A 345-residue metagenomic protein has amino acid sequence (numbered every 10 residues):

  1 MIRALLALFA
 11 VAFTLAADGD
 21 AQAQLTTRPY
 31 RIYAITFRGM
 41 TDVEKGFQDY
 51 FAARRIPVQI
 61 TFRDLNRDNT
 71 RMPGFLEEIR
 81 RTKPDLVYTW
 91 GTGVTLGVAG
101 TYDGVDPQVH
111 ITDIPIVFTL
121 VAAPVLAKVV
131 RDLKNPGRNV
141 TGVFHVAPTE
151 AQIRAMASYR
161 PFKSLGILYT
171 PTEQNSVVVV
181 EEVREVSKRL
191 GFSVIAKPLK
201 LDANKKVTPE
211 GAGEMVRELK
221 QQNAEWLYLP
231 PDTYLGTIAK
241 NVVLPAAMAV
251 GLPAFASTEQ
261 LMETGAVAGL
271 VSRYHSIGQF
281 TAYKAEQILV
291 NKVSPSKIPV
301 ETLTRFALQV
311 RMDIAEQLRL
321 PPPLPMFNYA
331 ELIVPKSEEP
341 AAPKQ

Functional and structural regions predicted by a protein language model:
L5-T14: Bacterial N-terminal signal peptides
D18-Q345: Short hydrophobic alpha-helices and adjacent helix-cap/hinge residues
